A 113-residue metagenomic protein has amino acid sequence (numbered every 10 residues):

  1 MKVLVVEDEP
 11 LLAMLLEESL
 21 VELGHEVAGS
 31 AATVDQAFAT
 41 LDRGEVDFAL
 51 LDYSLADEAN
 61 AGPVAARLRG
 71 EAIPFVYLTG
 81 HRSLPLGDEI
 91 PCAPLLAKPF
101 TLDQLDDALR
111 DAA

Functional and structural regions predicted by a protein language model:
E7: Conserved acidic carboxylate
P10-G29: Two-component/phosphorelay signaling modules centered on CheY-like receiver
S30-F48: Acidic, metal-coordinating helix/loop segments flanking the phosphotransfer/catalytic sites of two-component signaling
L51-R69: Conserved phosphotransfer microenvironments
V76-T79: Hydrophobic/aromatic residues positioned on beta-strands within the core alpha/beta folds
K98: A Lys-centered signature of the CheY-like receiver
